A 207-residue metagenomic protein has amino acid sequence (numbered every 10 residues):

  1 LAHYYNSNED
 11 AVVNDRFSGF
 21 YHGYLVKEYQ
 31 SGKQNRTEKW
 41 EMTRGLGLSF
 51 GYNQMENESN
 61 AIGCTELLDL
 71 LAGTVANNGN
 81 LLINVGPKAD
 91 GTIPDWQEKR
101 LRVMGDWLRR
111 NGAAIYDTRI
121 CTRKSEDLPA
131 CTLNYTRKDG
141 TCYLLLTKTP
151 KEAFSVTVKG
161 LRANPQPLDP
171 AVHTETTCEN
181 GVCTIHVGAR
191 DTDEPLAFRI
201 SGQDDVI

Functional and structural regions predicted by a protein language model:
L1-I207: Mature catalytic domains of secreted/periplasmic carbohydrate-active enzymes
